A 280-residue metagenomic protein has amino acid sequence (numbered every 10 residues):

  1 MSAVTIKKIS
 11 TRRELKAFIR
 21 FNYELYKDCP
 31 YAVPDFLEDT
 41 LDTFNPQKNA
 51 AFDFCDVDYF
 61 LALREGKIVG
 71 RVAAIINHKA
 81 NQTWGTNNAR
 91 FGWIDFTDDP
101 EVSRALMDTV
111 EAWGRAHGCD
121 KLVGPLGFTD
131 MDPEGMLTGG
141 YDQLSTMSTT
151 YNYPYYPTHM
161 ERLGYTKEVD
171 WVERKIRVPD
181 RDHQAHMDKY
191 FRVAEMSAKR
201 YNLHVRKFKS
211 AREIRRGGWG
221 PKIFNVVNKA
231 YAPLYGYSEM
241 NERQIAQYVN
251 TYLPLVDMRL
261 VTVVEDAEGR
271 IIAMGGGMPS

Functional and structural regions predicted by a protein language model:
M1-A32: Generic start-of-chain signal for non-secretory N-termini
V4, T150-G236: Acyltransferase donor/substrate-recognition loop-hinge adjacent to the catalytic core
S10, R64, I76-H78, D95-D98 (+5 more regions): Short, flexible loop/turn elements at secondary-structure junctions
R12-E14, P34-P46, D53-R71, W84-T86 (+6 more regions): Catalytic cores of nucleotide-enabled group-transfer and carboxylate-activating enzymes in metabolic and assembly-line
N22-R64, V72-Q82, W219-S280: A conserved beta-strand-loop-helix scaffold within acyl/acetyltransferase catalytic domains
D58, T129-D180, Y252, R259-T262 (+2 more regions): Active-site/acyl-donor-binding loops of N-acyltransferases
T83-V169: Acyl-donor binding region in acyl/amide transferases
